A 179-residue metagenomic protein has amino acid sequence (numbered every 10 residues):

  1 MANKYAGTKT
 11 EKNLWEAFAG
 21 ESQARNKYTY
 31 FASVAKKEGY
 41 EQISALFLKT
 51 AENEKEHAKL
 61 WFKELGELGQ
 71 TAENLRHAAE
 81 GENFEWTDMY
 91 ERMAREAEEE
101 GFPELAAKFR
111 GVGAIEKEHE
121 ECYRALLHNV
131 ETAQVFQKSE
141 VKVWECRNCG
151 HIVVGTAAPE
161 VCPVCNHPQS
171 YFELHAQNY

Functional and structural regions predicted by a protein language model:
M1-Y179: Non-heme di-metal
